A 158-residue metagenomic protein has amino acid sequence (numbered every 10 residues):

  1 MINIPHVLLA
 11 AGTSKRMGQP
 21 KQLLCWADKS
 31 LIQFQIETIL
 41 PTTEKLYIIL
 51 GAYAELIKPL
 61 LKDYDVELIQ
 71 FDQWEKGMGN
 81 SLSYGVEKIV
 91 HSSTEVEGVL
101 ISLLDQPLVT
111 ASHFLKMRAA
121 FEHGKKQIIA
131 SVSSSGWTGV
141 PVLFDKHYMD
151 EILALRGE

Functional and structural regions predicted by a protein language model:
I2-G51, E55, V140: N-terminal glycine-rich phosphate-binding loop and ensuing alpha1 helix
G12-S14, Y53, W74, L104-P107: Short glycine-rich anion-binding loops that position phosphate/pyrophosphate groups of nucleotides and phosphorylated
M17, I39, I57-L61, M117 (+1 more regions): Hydrophobic packing residues within well-ordered alpha-helices of enzyme cores
L23, L68, I128-A130: Conserved beta-strand scaffold positions in the cores of enzyme catalytic domains, especially in NTP/NDP-utilizing
A27, A52-Y53, Q73, G77 (+4 more regions): Short beta->alpha linker loops
Q33-G98: Conserved N-terminal catalytic core of the sugar/cofactor nucleotidyltransferase
K76-L143: Conserved beta-loop-beta/alpha segment of the NTase-like Rossmann-fold superfamily that binds/positions NTPs
T138-E158: Short, glycine-/small-residue-rich phosphate/pyrophosphate-handling segment
